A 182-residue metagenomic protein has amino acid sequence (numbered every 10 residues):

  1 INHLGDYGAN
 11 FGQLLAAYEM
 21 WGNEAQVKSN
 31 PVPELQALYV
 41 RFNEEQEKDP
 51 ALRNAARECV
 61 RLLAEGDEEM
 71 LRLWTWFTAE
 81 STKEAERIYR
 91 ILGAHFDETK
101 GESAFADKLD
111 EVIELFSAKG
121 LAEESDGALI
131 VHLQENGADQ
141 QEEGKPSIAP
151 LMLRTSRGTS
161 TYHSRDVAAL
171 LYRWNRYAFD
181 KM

Functional and structural regions predicted by a protein language model:
I1-M182: NTP-dependent nucleotidyl-transfer catalytic core
